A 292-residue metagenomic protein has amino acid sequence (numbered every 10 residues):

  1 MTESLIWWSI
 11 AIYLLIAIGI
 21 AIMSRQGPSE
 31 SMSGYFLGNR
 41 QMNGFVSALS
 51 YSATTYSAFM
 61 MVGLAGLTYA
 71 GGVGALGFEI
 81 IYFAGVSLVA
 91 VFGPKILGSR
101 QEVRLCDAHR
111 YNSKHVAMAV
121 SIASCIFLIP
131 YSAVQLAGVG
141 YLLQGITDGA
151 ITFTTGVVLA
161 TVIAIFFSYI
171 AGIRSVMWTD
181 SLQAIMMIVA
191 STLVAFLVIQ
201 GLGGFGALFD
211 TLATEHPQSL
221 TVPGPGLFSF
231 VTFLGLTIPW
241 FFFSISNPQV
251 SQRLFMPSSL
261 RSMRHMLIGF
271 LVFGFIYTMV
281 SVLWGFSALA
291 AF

Functional and structural regions predicted by a protein language model:
M1-M61, S168-A171, A184, A190: Membrane-interface "cap" regions at the ends of multi-pass membrane proteins
I16, I122-V134, M186-I199, V231-I245 (+1 more regions): Selective recognition of specific alpha-helical transmembrane segments in multi-pass small-molecule
A17, S52, L76-Y169, L236-F243 (+1 more regions): Helix-loop-helix module between adjacent transmembrane segments
S29-E30, R100-V103, L202-Q218, L289-F292: Peri-membrane helix termini and adjoining interfacial loops of integral membrane proteins
F36-Q41, A108-K114, L220-L227, S258: Helix-boundary and loop/linker segments of multi-pass membrane transporters
F36-V103, I238-F243, V250-Q252, S259-F292: Membrane-interface helix-loop-helix modules in multi-pass membrane proteins
D148, A195-W240: Helix-loop-helix junctions that connect adjacent transmembrane segments in multi-pass membrane transporters
T152-E215: Alpha-helical multi-pass transmembrane bundles of energy-transducing inner-membrane proteins
